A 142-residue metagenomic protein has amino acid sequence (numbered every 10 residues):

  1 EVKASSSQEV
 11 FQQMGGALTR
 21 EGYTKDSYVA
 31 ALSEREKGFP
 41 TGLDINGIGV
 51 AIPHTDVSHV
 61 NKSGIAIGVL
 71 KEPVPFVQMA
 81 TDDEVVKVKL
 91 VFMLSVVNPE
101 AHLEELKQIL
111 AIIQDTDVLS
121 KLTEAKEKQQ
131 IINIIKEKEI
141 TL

Functional and structural regions predicted by a protein language model:
E1-L142: Cytosolic covalent-transfer regions centered on His/Cys nucleophiles that carry phosphoryl or persulfide groups
